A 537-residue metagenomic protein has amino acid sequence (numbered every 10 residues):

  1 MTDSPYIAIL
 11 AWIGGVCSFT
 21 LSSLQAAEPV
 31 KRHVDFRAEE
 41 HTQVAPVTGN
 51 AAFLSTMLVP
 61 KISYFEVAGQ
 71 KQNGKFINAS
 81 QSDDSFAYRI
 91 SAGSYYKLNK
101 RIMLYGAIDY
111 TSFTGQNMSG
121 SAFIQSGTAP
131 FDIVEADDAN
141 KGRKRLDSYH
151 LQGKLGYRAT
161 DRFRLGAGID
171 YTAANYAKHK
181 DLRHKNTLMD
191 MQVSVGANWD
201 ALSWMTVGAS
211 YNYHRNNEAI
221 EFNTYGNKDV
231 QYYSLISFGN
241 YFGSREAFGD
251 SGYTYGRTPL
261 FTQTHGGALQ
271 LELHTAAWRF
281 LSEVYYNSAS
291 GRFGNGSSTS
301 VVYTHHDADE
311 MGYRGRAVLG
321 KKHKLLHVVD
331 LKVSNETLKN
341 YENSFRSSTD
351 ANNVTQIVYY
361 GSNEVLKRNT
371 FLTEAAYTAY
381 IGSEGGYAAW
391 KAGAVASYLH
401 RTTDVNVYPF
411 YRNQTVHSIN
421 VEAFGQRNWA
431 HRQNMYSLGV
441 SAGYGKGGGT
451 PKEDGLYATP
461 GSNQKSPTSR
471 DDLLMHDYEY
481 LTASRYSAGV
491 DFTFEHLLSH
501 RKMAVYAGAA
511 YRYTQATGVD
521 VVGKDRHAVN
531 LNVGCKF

Functional and structural regions predicted by a protein language model:
S23-Q116: N-terminal, post-signal peptide beta-strand-biased segments of exported outer-membrane/organellar beta-barrel and other
P29-R32, S203, D525-F537: Outer-membrane beta-barrel "beta-signal"
S63-K71, G106-S112, A167-A173, A209-R215 (+8 more regions): Transmembrane beta-barrel strands of outer-membrane/channel proteins
K75-S82, N117-F123, A177-H184, I220-G226 (+6 more regions): Outer-membrane beta-barrel translocator domains and adjoining extracellular loop/strand segments of Gram-negative
S80-F86, G142-R145, R183-T187, R257-Q263 (+6 more regions): Replace "Gram-negative outer membrane beta-barrel proteins" with "bacterial and organellar outer membrane beta-barrel
I90-Y96, L151-Y157, V193-W199, G267-L273 (+7 more regions): Residues on the lipid-exposed face of transmembrane beta-strands in outer-membrane beta-barrel proteins
K97-R101, R158-R162, D200-W204, H274-W278 (+4 more regions): Outer-membrane beta-barrel channels and translocator barrels
S244-A396: Long, internal scaffold/assembly segments composed of regular secondary structure
